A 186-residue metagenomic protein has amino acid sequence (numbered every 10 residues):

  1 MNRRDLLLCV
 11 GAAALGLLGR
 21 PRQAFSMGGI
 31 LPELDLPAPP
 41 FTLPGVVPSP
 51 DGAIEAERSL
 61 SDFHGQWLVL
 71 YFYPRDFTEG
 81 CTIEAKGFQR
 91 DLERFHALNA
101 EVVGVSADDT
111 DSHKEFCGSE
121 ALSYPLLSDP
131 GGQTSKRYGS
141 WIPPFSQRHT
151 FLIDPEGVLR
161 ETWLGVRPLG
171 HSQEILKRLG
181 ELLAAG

Functional and structural regions predicted by a protein language model:
D5-S26: N-terminal export signals
P39, W67, Q147-H149: Short loop/turn microsegments at loop-to-beta-strand junctions
L43-W67: A short beta-strand-turn-helix
F72-R90: Conserved redox-active cysteine motifs that mediate thiol-disulfide chemistry, especially di-cysteine Cys-X(1-2)-Cys
A85-G104: Conserved helix-turn-beta segment immediately C-terminal to the redox Cys motif in thioredoxin-like folds
V103, K114-H149: Short, internal strand/loop/helix patches that form the active-site neighborhood or redox-interaction surface
H149-G186: Thiol-/selenol-based redox modules, centered on thioredoxin-like and closely related oxidoreductase domains
